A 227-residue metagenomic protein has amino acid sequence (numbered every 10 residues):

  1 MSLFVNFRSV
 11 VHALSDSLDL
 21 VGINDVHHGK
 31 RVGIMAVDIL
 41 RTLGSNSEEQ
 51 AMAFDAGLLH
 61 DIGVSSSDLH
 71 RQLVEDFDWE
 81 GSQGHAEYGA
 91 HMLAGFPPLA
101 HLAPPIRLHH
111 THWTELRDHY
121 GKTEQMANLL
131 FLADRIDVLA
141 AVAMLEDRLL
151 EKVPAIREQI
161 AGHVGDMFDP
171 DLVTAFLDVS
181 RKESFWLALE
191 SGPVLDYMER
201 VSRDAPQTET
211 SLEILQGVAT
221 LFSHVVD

Functional and structural regions predicted by a protein language model:
M1, S15-D16, I34, D137-A140 (+1 more regions): Regulatory/sensor and coupling segments of signal-transduction and defense proteins
L3-S45, Q216-S223: Intrinsically disordered, low-complexity terminal regulatory regions
F7-L14, V32, M52-Q72, E80-H91 (+2 more regions): Alpha-helical scaffolding flanking metal-ion-dependent phosphate/phosphodiester catalytic sites
L18-D25, R41-E49, S65-S67, R117-T123 (+2 more regions): Short alpha-helix-to-loop micro-motif enriched in aromatics/charged/Gly
T42, G84-A86, Q159, V194 (+1 more regions): Short, surface-exposed, polar/charged, turn-prone segments marking secondary-structure boundaries
F77: Surface-exposed, glycine/proline- and aromatic-rich loop segments on solvent-exposed faces across compartments
